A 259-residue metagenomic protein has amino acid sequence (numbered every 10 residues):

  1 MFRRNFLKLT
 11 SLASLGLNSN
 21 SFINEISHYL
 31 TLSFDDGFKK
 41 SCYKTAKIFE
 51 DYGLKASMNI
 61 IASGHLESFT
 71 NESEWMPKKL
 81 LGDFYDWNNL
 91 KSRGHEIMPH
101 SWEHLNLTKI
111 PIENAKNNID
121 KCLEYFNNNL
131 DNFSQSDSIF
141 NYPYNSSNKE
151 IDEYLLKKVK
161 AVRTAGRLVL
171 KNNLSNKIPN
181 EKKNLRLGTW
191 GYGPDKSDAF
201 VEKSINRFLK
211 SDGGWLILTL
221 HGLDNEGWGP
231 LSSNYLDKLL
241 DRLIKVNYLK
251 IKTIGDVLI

Functional and structural regions predicted by a protein language model:
N5-I23: N-terminal export signals
F6, W87-L90, A115, V201 (+1 more regions): Hydrophobic/aromatic residues in well-formed alpha-helices
G16-N18, M98, K245: Intrinsically disordered, low-complexity peptide-like regions
N24-K44, N129-S134, S146-I259: C-terminal active-site subregion of NodB/CE4 polysaccharide deacetylases
K44-T45, K109: Hydrophobic alpha-helical membrane-insertion segments
E50-E150, K157-K160, R167-R186, G213-N225 (+1 more regions): Metal-dependent polysaccharide deacetylase catalytic core of the NodB/CE4 family, i.e., the active-site-bearing domain
